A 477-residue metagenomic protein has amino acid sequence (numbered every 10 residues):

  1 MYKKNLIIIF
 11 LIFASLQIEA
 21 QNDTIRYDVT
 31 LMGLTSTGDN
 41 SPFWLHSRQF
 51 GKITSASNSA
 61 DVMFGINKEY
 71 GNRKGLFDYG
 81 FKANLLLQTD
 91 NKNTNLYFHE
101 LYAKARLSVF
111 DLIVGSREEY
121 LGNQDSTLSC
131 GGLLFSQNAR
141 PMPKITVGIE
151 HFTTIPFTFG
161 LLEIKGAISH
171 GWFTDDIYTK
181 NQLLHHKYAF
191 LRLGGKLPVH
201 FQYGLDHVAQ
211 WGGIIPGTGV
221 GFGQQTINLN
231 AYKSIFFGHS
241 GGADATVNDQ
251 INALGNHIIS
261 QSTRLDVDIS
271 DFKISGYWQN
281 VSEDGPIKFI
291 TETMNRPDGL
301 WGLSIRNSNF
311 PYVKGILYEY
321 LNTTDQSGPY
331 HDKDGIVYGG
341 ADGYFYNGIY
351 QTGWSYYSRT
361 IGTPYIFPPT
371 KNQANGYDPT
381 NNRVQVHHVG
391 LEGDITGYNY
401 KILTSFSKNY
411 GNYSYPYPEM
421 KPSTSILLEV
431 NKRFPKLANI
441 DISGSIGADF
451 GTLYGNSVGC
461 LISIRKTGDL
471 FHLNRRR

Functional and structural regions predicted by a protein language model:
M1-T24, I464, G468-L470: Bacterial Sec-dependent N-terminal signal peptides
I18-E119, L133-F135, P141-T153, L161-G166 (+2 more regions): Beta-barrel outer-membrane channel/assembly domains of diderm bacteria
Q21-R26, E69-Y79, R106-F110, F152-K165 (+6 more regions): Short loop/turn motifs that connect adjacent beta-strands in outer-membrane beta-barrel proteins
L31-D39, K68-Y70, A83-N91, L107-V109 (+12 more regions): Transmembrane beta-strands of outer-membrane beta-barrel pores
D39-H46, K92-L96, Q124-G131, D175-L184 (+5 more regions): Outer-membrane beta-barrel translocator domains and adjoining extracellular loop/strand segments of Gram-negative
G122-F222: Internal, well-ordered domain-core segments that constitute the primary functional module of diverse proteins
G195, V199-D266: A conserved mid-domain beta-alpha-beta active-site/ligand-binding segment of alpha/beta enzyme cores
N248-S260, D266-R477: Outer-membrane beta-barrel pore domains
